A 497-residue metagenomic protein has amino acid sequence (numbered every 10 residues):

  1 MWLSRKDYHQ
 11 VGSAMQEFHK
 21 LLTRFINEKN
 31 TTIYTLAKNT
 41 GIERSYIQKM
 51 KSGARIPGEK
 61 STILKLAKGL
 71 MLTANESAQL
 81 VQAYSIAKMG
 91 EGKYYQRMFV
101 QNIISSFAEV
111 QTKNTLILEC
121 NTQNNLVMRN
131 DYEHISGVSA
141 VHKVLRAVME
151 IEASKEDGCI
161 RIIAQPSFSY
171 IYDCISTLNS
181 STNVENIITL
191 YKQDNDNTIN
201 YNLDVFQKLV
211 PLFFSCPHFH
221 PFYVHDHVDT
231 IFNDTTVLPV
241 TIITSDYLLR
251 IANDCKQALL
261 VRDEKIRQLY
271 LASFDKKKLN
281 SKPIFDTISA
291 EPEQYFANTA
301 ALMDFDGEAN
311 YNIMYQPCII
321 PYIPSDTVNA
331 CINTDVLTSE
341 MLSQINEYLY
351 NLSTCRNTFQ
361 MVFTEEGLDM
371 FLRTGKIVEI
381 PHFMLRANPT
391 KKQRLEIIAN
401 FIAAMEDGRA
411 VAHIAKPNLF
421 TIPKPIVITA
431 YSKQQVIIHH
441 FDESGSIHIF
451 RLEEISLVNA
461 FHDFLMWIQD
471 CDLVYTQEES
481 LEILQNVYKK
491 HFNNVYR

Functional and structural regions predicted by a protein language model:
W2-Y34: A short, Lys/Arg-rich alpha-helix, primarily the initiator
R5-Y8, G12, R24, K60-L64 (+1 more regions): Short amphipathic recognition helices of helix-turn-helix/homeodomain-type DNA-binding modules
N27, K38, K68: Alpha-helical residues within the helix-turn-helix
N30-M50, E59: Short alpha-helical DNA-recognition segment
T73, Y95, Q101, S106-C159: N-terminal "mature head" segments of proteins
D131-Q477, L484: Hydrophobic protein-protein interaction segments
N486-V495: Non-catalytic regulatory/interaction regions at protein termini and inter-domain linkers
